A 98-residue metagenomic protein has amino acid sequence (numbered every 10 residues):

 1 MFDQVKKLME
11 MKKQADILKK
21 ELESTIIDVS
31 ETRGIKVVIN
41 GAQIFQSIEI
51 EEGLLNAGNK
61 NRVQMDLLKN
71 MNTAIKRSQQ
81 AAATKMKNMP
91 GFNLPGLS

Functional and structural regions predicted by a protein language model:
M1-I27, K76-S98: Long amphipathic alpha-helical segments used for membrane anchoring, targeting, substrate engagement, or oligomerization
L8, Q43, L67: Residue-level signature of catalytic and energy-coupling elements of molecular machines, predominantly ATP/GTP-dependent
E21-D28, N56-M65: Short histidine
I27-E49: N-terminal intrinsically disordered, cationic/polar leader segments that include organellar targeting peptides
Q46-K60: A short interface-forming secondary-structure element
L55-N56, Q64, N93-S98: Generic, ordered loop/turn and secondary-structure boundary motif
K60-T84: Active-site- and interface-proximal helix/loop "cap" or "latch" segments in soluble metabolic and energy-transducing
